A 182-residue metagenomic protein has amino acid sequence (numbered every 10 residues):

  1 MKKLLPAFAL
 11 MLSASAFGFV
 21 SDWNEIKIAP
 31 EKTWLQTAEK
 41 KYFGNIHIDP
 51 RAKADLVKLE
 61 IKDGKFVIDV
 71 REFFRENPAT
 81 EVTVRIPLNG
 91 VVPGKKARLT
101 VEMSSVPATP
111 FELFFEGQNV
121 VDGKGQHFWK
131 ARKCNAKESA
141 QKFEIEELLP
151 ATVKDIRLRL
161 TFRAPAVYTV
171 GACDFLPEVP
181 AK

Functional and structural regions predicted by a protein language model:
L4-S13: Sec-dependent N-terminal signal peptides
G18-K182: Extracellular and organelle-lumenal recognition/adhesion modules and their flexible linkers in secreted
